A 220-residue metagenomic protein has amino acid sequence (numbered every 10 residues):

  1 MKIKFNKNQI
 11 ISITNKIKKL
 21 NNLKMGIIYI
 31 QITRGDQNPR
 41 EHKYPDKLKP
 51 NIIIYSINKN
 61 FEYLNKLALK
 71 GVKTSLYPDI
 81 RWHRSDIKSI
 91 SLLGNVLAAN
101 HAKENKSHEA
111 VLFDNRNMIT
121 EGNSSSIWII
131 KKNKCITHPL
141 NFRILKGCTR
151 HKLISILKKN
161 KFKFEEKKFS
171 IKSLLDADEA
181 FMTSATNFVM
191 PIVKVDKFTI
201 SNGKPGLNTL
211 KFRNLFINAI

Functional and structural regions predicted by a protein language model:
M1-K19, N38-I220: Helix-start/capping segments and mature chain N-termini
L23-Q31, P39: Ordered, amphipathic secondary-structure segments that act as subunit-interaction surfaces in large macromolecular
Q31-I32, I130: Short hydrophobic alpha-helical segments used for membrane anchoring or interfacial signaling
